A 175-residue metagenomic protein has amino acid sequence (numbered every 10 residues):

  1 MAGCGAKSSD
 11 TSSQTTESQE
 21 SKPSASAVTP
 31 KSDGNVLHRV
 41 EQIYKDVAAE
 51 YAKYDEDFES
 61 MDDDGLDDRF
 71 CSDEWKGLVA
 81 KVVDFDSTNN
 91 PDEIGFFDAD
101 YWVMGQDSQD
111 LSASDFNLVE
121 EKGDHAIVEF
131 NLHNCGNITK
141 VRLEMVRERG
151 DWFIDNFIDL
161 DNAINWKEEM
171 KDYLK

Functional and structural regions predicted by a protein language model:
C4-K7: Bacterial signal peptide processing site
S9-T29: Low-complexity, Pro/Thr/Ser/Glu-rich flexible segments characteristic of extracytoplasmic/periplasmic regions
V28-D92: Core segments of small alpha/beta cavity-forming domains
G34-N35, I94-Y101, I164-E169: Secondary-structure junction/capping motif
C71-G136: Surface-exposed, charged secondary-structure patches
E121-H125, E129-R142, E148, D155-K175: Low-complexity, intrinsically disordered terminal/linker segments enriched in charged and Gly/Pro repeats
